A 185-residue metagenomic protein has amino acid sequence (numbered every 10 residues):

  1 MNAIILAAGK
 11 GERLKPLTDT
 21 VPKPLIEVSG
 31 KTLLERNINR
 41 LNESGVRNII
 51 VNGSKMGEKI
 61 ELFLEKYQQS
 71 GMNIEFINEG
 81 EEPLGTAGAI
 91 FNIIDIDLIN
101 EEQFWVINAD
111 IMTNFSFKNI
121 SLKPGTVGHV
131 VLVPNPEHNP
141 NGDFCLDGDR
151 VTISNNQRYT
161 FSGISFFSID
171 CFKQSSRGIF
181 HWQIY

Functional and structural regions predicted by a protein language model:
M1-D19: N-terminal nucleotide-binding beta1-loop-alpha1 segment
N2-I5, E27, K31-N108, Q174: Conserved N-terminal catalytic core of the sugar/cofactor nucleotidyltransferase
G9, K55, I169-D170: Alpha-helix/helix-capping structural signal
K15-P16, N37, E61-F63, A87 (+3 more regions): Short glycine-/acidic-enriched loop or helix-start segments at secondary-structure transitions that form or flank
E27, C145, F166-S168: Short, well-ordered beta-strand micro-motif
V46, W105, M112, K118-K123 (+2 more regions): Catalytic-core segments of class I nucleotidyltransferases/pyrophosphorylases that form NMP-activated intermediates
P124-G128: Conserved donor NDP-sugar-binding/catalytic core segment of glycosyltransferases
H129-L146: Short beta-strand-to-loop element that shapes/binds the nucleotide-sugar donor at the catalytic cleft/hinge
